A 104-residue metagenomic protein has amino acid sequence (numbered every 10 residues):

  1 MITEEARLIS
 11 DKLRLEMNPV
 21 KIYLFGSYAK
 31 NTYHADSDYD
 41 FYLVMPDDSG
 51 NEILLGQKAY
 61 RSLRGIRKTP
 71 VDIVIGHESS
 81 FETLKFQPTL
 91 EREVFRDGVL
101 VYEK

Functional and structural regions predicted by a protein language model:
M1-K21, A29-A35, M45-K104: Catalytic core of pol beta-like nucleotidyltransferases
D40-V44: Short beta-strand->loop micro-motif that forms the acidic, two-metal-ion catalytic signature in nucleotide-processing
